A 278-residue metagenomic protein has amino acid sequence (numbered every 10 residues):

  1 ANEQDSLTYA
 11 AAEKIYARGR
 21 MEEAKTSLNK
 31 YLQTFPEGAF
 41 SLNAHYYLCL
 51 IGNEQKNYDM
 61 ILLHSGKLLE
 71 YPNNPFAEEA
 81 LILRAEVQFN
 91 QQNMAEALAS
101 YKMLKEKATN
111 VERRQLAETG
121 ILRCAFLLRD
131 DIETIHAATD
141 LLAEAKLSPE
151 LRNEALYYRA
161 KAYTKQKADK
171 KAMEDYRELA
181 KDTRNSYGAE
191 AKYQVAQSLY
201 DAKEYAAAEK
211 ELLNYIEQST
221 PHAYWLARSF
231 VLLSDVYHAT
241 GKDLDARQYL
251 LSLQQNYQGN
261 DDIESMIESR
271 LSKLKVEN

Functional and structural regions predicted by a protein language model:
A1-N278: Acidic, polar-rich low-complexity tracts and alpha-helical solenoid repeat scaffolds
